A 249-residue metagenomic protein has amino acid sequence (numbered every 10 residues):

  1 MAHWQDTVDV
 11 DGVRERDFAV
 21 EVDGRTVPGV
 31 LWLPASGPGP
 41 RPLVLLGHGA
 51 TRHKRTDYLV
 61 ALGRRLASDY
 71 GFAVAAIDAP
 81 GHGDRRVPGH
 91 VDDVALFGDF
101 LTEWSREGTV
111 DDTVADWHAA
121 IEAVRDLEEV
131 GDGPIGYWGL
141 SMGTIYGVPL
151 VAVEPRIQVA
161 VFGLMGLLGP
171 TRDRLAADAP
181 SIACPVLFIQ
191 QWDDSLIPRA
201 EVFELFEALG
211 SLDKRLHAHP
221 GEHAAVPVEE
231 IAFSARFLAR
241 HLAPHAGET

Functional and structural regions predicted by a protein language model:
M1-G39: N-terminal cap/lid segment of alpha/beta-hydrolase-fold proteins
G39-G49: Short beta-strand element of the alpha/beta-hydrolase
T51-G63, A79: The serine-hydrolase catalytic nucleophile loop
D92-E128: Alpha/beta-hydrolase active-site loop
A115-S181: Primarily recognizes the serine-hydrolase "nucleophile elbow" in alpha/beta-hydrolase and SGNH/GDSL folds
I182, F188-Q190: Short beta-strand/loop motif that positions the catalytic acidic residue of the alpha/beta-hydrolase fold
W192-I197, A224-A225: Acidic catalytic loop of the alpha/beta-hydrolase fold
S211-T249: C-terminal catalytic histidine-bearing segment of alpha/beta-hydrolase fold enzymes
